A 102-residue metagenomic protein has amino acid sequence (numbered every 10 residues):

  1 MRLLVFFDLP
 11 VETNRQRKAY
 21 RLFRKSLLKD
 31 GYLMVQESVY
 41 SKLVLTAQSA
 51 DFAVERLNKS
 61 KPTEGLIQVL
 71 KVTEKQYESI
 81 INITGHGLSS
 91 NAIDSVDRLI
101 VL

Functional and structural regions predicted by a protein language model:
R2-L4, L9-L102: Basic nucleic-acid-binding interfaces
